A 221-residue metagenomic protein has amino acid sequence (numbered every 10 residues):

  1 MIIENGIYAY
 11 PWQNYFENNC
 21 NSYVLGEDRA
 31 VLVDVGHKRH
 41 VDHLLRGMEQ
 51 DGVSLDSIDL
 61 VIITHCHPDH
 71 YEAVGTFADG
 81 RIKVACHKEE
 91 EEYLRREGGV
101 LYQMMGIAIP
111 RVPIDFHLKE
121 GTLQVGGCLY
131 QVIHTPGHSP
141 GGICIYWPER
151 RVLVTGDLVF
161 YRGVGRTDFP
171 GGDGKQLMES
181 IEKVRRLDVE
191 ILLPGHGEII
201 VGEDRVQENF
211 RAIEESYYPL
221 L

Functional and structural regions predicted by a protein language model:
M1-D51, C144-G156: Conserved beta-strand hairpin/beta-sheet module of binuclear metal-dependent hydrolase folds, prominently
I3-A9, L101-M105, C128: Short Pro/Gly-enriched beta-strand edge/turn motifs at strand-loop
Y15, K88-E92, V159: Short, acidic/turn-prone active-site loops that include or flank metal/cofactor- and phosphate-binding residues
N19, L94-E97, G163: Short, charged, surface-exposed secondary-structure boundary motifs
V31-V33, I62, V84, V154 (+1 more regions): Residue-level marker for buried hydrophobic side chains located in beta-strands that build the well-ordered beta-sheet
H37-L123, A212: Active-site HxH/HxHxD metal-binding segment of metal-dependent hydrolases
K38-R39, L129-L221: Metallo-beta-lactamase
